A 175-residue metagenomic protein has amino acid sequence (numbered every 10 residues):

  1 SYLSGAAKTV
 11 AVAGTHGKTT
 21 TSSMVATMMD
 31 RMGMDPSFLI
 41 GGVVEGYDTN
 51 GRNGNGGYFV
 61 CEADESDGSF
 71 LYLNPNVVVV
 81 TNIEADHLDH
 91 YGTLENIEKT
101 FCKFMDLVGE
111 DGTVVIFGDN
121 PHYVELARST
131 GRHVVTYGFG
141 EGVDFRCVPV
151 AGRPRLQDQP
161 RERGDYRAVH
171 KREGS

Functional and structural regions predicted by a protein language model:
S1-G118, H122-R132: Phosphate-binding loop of NTP-binding sites
Y91-E98, G112, R128-S175: Adenine nucleotide phosphate-binding catalytic loops in nucleotide-utilizing enzymes
